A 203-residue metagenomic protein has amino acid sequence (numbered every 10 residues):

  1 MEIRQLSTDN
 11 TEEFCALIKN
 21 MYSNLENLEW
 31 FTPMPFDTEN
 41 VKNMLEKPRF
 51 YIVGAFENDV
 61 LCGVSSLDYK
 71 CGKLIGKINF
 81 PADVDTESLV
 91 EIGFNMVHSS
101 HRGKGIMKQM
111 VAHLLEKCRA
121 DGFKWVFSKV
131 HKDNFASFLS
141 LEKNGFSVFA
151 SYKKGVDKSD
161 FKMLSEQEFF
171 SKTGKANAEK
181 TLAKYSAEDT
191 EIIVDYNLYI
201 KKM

Functional and structural regions predicted by a protein language model:
M1-K19: A short beta-loop-alpha structural element at the N-terminal edge of CoA-dependent acyl/N-acetyltransferase catalytic
Y22-N43: Conserved GNAT-fold acetyl-CoA-binding loop/helix
K42-V53, G63, L74, E91: A short helix-loop-beta-strand connector motif used in the catalytic cores of GNAT acetyltransferases and, in some
V64-F94, D160-L164: Conserved acyl-donor/pantetheine-binding loop and adjacent beta-alpha core of acyl/acetyltransferases and related
V97, G103-E116, L139-K143: Conserved acetyl-CoA-binding loop-helix of GNAT-fold acetyltransferases
K108, K132-S151: Conserved active-site alpha-helix within GNAT-family acetyltransferase domains
C118-V130: Conserved GNAT acetyl-CoA-binding A-motif
K129, G145-A187: Conserved catalytic-core motifs of GNAT/GCN5-like acyltransferases
